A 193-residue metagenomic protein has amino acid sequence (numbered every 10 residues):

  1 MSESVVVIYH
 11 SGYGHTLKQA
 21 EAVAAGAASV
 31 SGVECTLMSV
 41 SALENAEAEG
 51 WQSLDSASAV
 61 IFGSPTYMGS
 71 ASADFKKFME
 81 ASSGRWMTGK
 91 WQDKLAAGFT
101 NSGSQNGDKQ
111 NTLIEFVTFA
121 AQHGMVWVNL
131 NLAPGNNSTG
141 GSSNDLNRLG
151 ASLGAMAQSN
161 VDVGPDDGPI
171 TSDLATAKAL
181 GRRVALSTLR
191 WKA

Functional and structural regions predicted by a protein language model:
M1-W91, V163-A193: N-terminal beta1-alpha1-beta2 submodule of the flavodoxin-like/Rossmannoid cofactor-binding fold
Y13-H15, S64, S70, D108 (+3 more regions): Gly/Ser/Thr-rich helix-start
G69-S70, D93, N101, L130 (+1 more regions): Generic structural "secondary-structure junction" signal
A96-N147: Short, glycine-/small-residue-rich phosphate/pyrophosphate-handling segment
F99-N101, V161-D166: Short, local alpha-helical segments
S142-N160: Short glycine/proline-rich, acidic loop/turn segments that cap or connect secondary-structure elements
